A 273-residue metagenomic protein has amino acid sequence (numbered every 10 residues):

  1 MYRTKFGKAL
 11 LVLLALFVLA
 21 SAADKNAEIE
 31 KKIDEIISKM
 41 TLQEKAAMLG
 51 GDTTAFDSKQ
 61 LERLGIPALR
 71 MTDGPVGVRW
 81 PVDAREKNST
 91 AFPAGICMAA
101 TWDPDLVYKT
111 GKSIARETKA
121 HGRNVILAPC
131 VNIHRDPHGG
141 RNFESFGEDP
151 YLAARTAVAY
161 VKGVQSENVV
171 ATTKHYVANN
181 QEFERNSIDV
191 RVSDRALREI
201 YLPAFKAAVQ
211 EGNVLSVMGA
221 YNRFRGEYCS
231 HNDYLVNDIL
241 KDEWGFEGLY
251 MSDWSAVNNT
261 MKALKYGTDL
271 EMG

Functional and structural regions predicted by a protein language model:
M1-L10: Bacterial N-terminal signal peptides that target proteins for export
A9-V18: Bacterial N-terminal signal peptides
L19-G273: Glycoside hydrolase catalytic-domain context in secreted enzymes
